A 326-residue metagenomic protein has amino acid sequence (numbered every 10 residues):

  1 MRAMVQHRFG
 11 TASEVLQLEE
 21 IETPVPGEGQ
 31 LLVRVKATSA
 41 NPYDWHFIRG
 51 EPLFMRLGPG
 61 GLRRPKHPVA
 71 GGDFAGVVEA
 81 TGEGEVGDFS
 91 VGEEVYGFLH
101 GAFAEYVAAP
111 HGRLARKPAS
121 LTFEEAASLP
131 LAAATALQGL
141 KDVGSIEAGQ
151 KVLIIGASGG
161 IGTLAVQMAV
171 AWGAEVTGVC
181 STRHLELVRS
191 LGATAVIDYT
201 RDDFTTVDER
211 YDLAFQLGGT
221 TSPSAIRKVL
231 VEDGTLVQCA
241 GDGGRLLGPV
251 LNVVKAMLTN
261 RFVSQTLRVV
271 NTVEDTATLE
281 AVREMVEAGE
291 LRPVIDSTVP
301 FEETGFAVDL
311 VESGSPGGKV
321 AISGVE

Functional and structural regions predicted by a protein language model:
E22-S39, L53-G101, L217: Glycine-rich beta-strand-centered segment in the early N-terminal region that forms part of a ligand/cofactor-binding
H46, G61-A75, E94-G156: NAD(P)H dinucleotide-binding glycine-rich loop of Rossmann-like/cofactor-binding domains, especially the beta1-alpha1
E83-E85, V176-L187, T220-S224, G244: Short glycine/proline-centered loop/turn elements that form peptide/ligand docking sites
A127-D198: Mid-domain Rossmann-like dinucleotide-binding core that forms the NAD(H)/NADP(H) cofactor-binding site
T206-L213: A short acidic, Gly/Pro-enriched loop at the edge of an enzyme's catalytic core that lines a small-molecule cofactor
T220-A288, G324-E326: Glycine-rich phosphate-binding loop and adjacent beta-alpha segment of Rossmann(oid) nucleotide-cofactor-binding
V273-E326: C-terminal hydrophobic helical "lid"/dimerization subdomain of Rossmann-like NAD(P)H-dependent oxidoreductases
